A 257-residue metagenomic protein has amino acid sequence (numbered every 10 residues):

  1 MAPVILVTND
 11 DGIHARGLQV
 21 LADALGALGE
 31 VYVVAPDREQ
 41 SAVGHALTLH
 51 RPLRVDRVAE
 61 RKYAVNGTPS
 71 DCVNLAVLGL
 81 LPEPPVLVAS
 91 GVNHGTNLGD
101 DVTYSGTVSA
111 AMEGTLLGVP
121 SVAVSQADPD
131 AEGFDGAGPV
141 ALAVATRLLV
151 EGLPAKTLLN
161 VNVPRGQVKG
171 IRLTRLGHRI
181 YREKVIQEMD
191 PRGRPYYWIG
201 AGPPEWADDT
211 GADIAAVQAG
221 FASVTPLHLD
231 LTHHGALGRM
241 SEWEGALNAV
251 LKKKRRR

Functional and structural regions predicted by a protein language model:
A2-I5, R16-G79, E83-P84: A cross-family phosphate/adenosyl-ligand binding-site feature
T8, V34-P36, N66, S90-N93 (+3 more regions): Short beta-strand segments
D11, E39, T68-P69, N93-T96 (+2 more regions): Short glycine-rich anion-binding loops that position phosphate/pyrophosphate groups of nucleotides and phosphorylated
D11-Q19, A207: Short acidic, Gly/Ser-rich segments with clustered Asp/Glu that frequently serve as metal-coordination loops in enzyme
L78-P82, S109-P120: Alpha-helix C-terminal capping segments
T96-S105: Glycine/threonine-rich flexible loop motifs
T115-A137: Glycine-rich phosphate/pyrophosphate-binding loops and their adjacent beta-strand/loop elements at enzyme active sites
G136-R257: Electrostatically charged, flexible surface regions
